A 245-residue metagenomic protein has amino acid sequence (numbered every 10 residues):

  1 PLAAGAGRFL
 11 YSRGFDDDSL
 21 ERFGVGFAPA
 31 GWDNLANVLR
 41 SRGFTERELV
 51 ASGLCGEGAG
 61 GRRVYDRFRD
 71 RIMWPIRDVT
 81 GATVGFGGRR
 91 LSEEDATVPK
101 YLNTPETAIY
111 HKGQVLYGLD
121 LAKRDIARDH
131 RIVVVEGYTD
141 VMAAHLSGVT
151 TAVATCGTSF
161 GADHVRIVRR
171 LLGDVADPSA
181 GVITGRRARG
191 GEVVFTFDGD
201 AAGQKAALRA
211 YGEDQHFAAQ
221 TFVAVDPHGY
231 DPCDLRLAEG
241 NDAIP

Functional and structural regions predicted by a protein language model:
P1-R8: Conserved active-site segments centered on acidic
R13, E21, A144: Mid-domain, small-residue-enriched loop/turn segments at the edges of structured enzyme/sensor domains
L20-E21, V25-F27, G31, A224: Terminal amphipathic helices with adjacent charged low-complexity linkers/tails
F23-A28, Y65, D198-D200: Conserved short loop/turn motifs at secondary-structure junctions
G31-R189, A207: Phosphate-handling DNA/RNA-contact segment within nucleic-acid enzymes
T139, G157-F160, F197-A207, V225 (+1 more regions): Acidic, metal-coordinating catalytic cores used for nucleic-acid/nucleotide bond scission and strand-transfer chemistry
T184, G191-H216, T221: Phosphate/diphosphate-binding loops
A218-P245: C-terminal or mid-to-C-terminal helical accessory/interaction module adjacent to the motor/catalytic core
